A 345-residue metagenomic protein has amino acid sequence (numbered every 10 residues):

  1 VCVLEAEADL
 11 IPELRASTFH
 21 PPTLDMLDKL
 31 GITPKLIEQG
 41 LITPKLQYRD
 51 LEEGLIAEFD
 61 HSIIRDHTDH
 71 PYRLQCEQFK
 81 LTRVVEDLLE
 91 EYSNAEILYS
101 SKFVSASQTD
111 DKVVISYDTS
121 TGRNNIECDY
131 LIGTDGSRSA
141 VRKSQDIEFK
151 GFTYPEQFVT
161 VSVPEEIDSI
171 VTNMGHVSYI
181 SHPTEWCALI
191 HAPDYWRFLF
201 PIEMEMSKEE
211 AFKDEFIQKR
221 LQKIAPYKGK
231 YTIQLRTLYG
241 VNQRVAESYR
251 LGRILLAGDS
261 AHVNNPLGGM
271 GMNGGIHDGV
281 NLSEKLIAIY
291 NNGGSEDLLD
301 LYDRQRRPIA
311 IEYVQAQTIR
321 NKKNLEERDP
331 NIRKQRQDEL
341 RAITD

Functional and structural regions predicted by a protein language model:
V1-A16: Glycine-rich FAD pyrophosphate-binding loop
P12-R15, H20-E90, S181, I190 (+1 more regions): Active-site-adjacent segment of FAD-dependent monooxygenases/related oxidoreductases
E86-D87, D110-V114, N124, Y130 (+1 more regions): Conserved FAD-binding catalytic core of PHBH/FMO-like flavoproteins
E90-V104: A conserved beta-strand/loop element that lines the FAD pocket in flavoprotein oxidoreductases
Y99-S101, Y117, L235-T237: Short loop/edge segments at beta-strand edges and connector loops that shape dinucleotide/nucleotide cofactor-binding
W186, G240-Q243, H262-N273, P308: Glycine-rich phosphate/pyrophosphate-binding beta-alpha loops
Y239-L256, S260-H262, I311: FAD-binding beta-loop-beta segment adjacent to the flavin cofactor pocket
E247, K285-D345: C-terminal helical "tail/cap" subdomain of flavin- and related membrane-associated enzymes
